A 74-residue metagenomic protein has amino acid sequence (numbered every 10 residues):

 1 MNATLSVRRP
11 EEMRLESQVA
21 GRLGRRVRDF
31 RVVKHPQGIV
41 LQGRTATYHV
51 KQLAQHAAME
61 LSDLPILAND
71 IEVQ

Functional and structural regions predicted by a protein language model:
M1-Q74: N-terminal targeting leaders
